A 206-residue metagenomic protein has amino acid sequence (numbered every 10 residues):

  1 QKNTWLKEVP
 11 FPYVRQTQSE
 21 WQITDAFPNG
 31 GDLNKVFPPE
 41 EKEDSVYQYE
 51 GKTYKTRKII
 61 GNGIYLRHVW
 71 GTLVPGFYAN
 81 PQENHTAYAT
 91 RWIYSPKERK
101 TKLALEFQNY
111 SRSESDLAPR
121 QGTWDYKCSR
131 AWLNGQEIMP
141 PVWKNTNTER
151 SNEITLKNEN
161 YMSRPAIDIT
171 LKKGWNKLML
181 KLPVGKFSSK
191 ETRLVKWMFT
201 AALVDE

Functional and structural regions predicted by a protein language model:
Q1-H85, R112, W143, K181-E206: Accessory carbohydrate-binding/adhesion or oligomerization-edge regions at the termini of glycan-active proteins
W21, N109, S129: Conserved helix-loop functional segments at active or binding sites
A79-P81, R91, P119: Outer-membrane beta-barrel proteins
Q82-Y88, P96-E98, W124, M162-R164 (+1 more regions): Short, surface-exposed loop/turn motifs at beta-strand boundaries within globular domains
A89-T101, I167-K173: Extracellular and analogous surface-interaction loops
W92-Y94, A104-E106, M179-K181, A202: Residue-level recognition of well-ordered beta-strand positions that form the cores of beta-sheet-rich folds across
K97-Q121: A short beta-strand element within beta-rich, extracytoplasmic domains of secreted/secretory-pathway proteins
D116-L117, G122-F199: Beta-strand-rich ligand-recognition modules
